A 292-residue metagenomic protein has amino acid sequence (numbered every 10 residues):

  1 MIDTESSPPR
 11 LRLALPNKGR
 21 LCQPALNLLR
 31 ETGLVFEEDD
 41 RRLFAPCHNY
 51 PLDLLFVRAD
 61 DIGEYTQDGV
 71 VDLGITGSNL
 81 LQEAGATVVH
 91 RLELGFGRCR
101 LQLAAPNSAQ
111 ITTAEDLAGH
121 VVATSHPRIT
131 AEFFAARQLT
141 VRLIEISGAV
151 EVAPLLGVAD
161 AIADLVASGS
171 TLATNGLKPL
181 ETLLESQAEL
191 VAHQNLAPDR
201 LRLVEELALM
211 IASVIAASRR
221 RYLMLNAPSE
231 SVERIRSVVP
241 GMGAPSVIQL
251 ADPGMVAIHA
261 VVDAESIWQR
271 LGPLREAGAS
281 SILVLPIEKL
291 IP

Functional and structural regions predicted by a protein language model:
I2-L52, F56, T76-V89, L94-F96 (+2 more regions): Small-molecule-sensing regulatory modules
P51-V70: Short, structured active-site "lid" loops
E64, R100-A104: Signature of uroporphyrinogen-III synthase
